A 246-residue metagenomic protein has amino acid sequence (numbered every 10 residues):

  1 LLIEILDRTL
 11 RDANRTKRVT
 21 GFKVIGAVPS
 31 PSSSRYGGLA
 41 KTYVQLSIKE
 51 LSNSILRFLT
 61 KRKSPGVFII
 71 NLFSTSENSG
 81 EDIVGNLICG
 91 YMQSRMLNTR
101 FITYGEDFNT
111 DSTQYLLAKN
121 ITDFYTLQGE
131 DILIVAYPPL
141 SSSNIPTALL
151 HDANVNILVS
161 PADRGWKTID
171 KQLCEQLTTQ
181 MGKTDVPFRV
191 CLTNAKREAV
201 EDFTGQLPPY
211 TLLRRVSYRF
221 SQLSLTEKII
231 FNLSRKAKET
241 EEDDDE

Functional and structural regions predicted by a protein language model:
L1-N98, Y104-Y115, R164-E246: Short boundary/hinge segments that flank catalytic cores
T16, L149, N154: Residue-level signature of catalytic and energy-coupling elements of molecular machines, predominantly ATP/GTP-dependent
S32-L39, N120-T126, N156-I157: Generic detector of short, locally flexible boundary/turn motifs and exposed helical patches
V44, Q128-E130, A162: N-terminal start-of-chain detector that recognizes signal peptides and the immediate post-cleavage beginning
S64-V67, G129-D131, A153: Short, high-confidence coil segments that cap the C-terminus of an alpha-helix and link into the following beta-strand
N71, I132-A136, I157-V159: Structural motif
I102-P146, L150: Switch II (G3) loop of P-loop NTPases
P139-S142, A153-Q172: Conserved Switch II/interswitch segment of TRAFAC-class P-loop GTPases
